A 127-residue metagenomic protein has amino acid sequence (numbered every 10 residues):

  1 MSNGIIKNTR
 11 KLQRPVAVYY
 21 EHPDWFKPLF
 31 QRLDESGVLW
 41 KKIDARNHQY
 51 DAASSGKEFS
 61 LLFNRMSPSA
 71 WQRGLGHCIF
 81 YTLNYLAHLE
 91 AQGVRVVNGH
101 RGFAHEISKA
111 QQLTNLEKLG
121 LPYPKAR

Functional and structural regions predicted by a protein language model:
M1-N8, Q49: Short N-terminal or domain-adjacent regulatory/targeting segments
R10-A17: Extreme N-terminal starter segment of soluble prokaryotic enzymes
E21-K125: Conserved N-proximal alpha/beta basic substrate-recognition cap immediately N-terminal to, or forming the N-lobe
